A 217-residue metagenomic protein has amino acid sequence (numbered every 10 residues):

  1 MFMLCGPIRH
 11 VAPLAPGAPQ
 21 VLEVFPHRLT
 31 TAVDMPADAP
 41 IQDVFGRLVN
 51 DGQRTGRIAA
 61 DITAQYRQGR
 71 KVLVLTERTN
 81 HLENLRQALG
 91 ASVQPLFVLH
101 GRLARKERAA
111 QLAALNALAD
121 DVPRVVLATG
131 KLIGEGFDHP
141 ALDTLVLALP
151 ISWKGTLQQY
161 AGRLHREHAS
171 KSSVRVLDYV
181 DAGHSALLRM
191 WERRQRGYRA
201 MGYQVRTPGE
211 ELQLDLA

Functional and structural regions predicted by a protein language model:
M1-V24, Y198: Post-DEXD/H (motif II) to motif III coupling segment of the RecA-like Helicase ATP-binding lobe
C5-P7, Q20-L22, V93-P95, P140-T144 (+2 more regions): Short glycine-/polar-rich loops that comprise or flank the Walker A/P-loop and associated switch/sensor motifs
R9, P16-P19, L29-T31, T79-H81 (+5 more regions): Conserved nucleotide-binding/hydrolysis micro-motifs of P-loop NTPases
V33-G90: Conserved interdomain hinge at the start of the Helicase C-terminal
V44-L48, R175-A217: Non-catalytic, charged low-complexity extensions flanking SF2 helicase motor domains
L73, E83-N84, V93-G134, T156: Conserved helicase ATPase core of P-loop NTP-dependent helicases/translocases
L127-A128, E135-P150, Q159, R175-D178: A short beta-strand element within the Helicase C-terminal
T144, S152-V176, W191-Q195: Conserved SF2 helicase motif VI
